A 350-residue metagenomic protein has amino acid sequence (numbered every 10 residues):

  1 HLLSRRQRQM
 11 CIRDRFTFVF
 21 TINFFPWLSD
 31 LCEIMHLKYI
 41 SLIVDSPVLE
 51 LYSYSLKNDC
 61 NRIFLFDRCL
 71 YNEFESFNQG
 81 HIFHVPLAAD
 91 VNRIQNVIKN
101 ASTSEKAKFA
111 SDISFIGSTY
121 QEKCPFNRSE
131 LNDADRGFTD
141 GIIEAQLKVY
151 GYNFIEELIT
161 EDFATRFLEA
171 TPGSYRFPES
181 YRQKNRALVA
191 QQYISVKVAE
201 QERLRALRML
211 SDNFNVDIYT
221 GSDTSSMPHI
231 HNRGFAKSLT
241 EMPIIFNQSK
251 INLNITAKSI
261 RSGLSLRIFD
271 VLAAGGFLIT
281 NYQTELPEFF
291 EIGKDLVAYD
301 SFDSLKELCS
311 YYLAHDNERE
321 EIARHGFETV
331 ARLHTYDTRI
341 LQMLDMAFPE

Functional and structural regions predicted by a protein language model:
H1-I12: Single conserved hydrophobic/aromatic residue that forms the stacking wall/gate of nucleotide- or nucleobase-binding
R5, L56-N61, R68, N72-G80 (+2 more regions): Catalytic binding pocket for nucleotide-activated donors in carbohydrate/polymer assembly enzymes
R13-F24: Short N-terminal targeting/anchoring amphipathic segment
T17-F18, K38, I251, F277: Structural motif
N23-F24, I43-P47, R68, P86-A89 (+2 more regions): Histidine-centered beta-alpha loop that forms part of the nucleotide-sugar donor binding/catalytic region in diverse
C32-P47, R62-L65, L87, S114: Active-site proximal beta-strand in glycosyltransferases
I40-S55, L65-F66, R93-Q95, A187-Q192 (+1 more regions): Nucleotide-sugar donor phosphate/pyrophosphate-binding loop at the beta->alpha transition of glycosyltransferases
G80-I260, Q283-T284: Nucleotide-sugar donor-binding catalytic core of glycosyltransferases
